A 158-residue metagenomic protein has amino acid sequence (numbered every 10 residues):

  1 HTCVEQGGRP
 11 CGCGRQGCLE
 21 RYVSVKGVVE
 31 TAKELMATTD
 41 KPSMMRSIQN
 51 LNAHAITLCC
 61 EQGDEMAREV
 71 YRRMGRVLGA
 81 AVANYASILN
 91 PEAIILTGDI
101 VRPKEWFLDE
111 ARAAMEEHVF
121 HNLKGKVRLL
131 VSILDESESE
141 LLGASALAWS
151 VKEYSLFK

Functional and structural regions predicted by a protein language model:
H1-V4: Short, intrinsically disordered, charge-biased short linear motifs at domain edges
Q6-P10, R15-K158: ATP-binding/phosphotransfer module of carbohydrate and carboxylate kinases, centering on a glycine-rich
